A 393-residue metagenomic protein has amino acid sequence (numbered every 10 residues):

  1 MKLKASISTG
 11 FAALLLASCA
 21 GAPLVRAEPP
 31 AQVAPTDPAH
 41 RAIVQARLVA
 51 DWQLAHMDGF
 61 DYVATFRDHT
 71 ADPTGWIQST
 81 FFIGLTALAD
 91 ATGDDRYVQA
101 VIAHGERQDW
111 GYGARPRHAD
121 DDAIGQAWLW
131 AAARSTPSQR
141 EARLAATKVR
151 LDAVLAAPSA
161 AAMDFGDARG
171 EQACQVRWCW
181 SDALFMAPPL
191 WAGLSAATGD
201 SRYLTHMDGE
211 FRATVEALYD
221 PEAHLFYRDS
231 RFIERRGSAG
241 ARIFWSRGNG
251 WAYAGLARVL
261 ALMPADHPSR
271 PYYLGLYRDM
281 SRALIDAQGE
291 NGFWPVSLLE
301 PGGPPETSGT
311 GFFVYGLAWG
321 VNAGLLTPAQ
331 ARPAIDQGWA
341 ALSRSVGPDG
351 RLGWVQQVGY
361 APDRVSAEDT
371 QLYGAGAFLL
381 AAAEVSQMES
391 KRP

Functional and structural regions predicted by a protein language model:
M1-F11: Bacterial N-terminal signal peptides that target proteins for export
Q32-S79, T86, A91-V98, R107 (+9 more regions): CBM-like carbohydrate-recognition segments
V98-I102, Q108-I233, S238-G240, D349: Extended ligand-binding groove/face enriched in aromatic
A142, S181-F185, P189-V296, G303-V314 (+5 more regions): Extended ligand-binding clefts on enzyme/binding-domain cores
